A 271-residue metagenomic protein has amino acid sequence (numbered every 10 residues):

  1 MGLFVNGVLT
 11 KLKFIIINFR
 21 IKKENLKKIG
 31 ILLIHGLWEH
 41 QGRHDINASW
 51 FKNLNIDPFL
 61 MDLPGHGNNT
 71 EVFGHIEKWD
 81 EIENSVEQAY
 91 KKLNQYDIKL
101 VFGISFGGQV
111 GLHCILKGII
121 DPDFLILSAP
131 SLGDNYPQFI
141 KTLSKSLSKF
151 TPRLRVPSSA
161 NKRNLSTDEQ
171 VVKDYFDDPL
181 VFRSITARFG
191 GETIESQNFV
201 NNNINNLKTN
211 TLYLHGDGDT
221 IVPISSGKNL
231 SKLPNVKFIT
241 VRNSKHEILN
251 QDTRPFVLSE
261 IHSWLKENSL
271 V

Functional and structural regions predicted by a protein language model:
G36-E39, D217: Active-site glycine-rich loops that stabilize anionic/oxyanionic intermediates across multiple enzyme folds
W38-I46, P58: Serine-hydrolase catalytic-loop signature spanning alpha/beta hydrolases and amidase-signature enzymes
W38-Q41, G67-L93, I98: Catalytic nucleophile-loop/oxyanion-hole region of alpha/beta-hydrolase and closely related hydrolase-like folds
A48-E71: Conserved alpha/beta-hydrolase
I126-N135: Active-site nucleophile loop of the alpha/beta-hydrolase fold
L207, Y213-H215, D219: Short beta-strand/loop motif that positions the catalytic acidic residue of the alpha/beta-hydrolase fold
T209, P223-S231: Short alpha-helix in the alpha/beta-hydrolase fold that links the catalytic acid
K237-V271: Catalytic active-site module of serine/aspartate enzymes centered on a nucleophile-bearing elbow/loop
